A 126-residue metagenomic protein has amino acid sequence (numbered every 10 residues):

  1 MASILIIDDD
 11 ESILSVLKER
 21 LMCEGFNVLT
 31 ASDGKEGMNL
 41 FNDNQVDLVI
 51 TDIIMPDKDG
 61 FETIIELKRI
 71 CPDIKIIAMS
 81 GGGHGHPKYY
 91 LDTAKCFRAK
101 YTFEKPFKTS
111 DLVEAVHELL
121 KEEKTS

Functional and structural regions predicted by a protein language model:
E11-L29: Two-component/phosphorelay signaling modules centered on CheY-like receiver
S32-E36, D59-E62: Acidic catalytic/metal-coordinating carboxylates
N39, F61-D73: Short amphipathic alpha-helix used as the core "switch/output" element in two-component signaling
D52: Active-site residues of response regulator receiver
M55: Receiver (REC) domain active-site loop signature in two-component systems and cognate sites in sensor histidine kinases
E62, G83-F103, S110, E114: Alpha4 helix (beta4-alpha4-beta5 surface) of REC/receiver domains from two-component response regulators
M79-G81: Hydrophobic/aromatic residues positioned on beta-strands within the core alpha/beta folds
L112-K124: Receiver (REC) domain switch/output surface
